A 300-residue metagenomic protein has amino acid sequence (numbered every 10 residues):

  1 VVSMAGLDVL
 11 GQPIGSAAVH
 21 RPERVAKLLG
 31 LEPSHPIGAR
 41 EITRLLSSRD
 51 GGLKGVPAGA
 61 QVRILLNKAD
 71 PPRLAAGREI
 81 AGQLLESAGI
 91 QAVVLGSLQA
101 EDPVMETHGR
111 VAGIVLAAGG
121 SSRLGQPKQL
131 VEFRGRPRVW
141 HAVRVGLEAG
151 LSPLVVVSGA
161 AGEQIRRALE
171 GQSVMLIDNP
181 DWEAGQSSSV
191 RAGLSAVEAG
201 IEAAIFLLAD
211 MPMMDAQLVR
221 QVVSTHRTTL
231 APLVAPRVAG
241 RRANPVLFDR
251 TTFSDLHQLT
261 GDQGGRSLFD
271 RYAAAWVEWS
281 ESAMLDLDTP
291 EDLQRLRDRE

Functional and structural regions predicted by a protein language model:
V2-G11, G15-R49, D70-L74: Conserved Switch II/interswitch segment of TRAFAC-class P-loop GTPases
S3-G6, N67, L98, L116-A118 (+2 more regions): Cofactor-binding loop segments of dinucleotide-utilizing enzymes, especially the Rossmann-like FAD- and NAD(P)+-binding
L28, L46, G51-D70, S87-S97: Conserved beta-strand/loop subsegment of P-loop NTPase cores
P71-H108: Canonical P-loop GTPase G-domain recognition
E106-R110, S254-E300: Conserved alpha/beta core of the MobA/IspD/sugar-nucleotide pyrophosphorylase nucleotidyltransferase superfamily
R110-R242, A273-S280: Nucleotide and nucleotide-moiety/phosphate-recognizing core
M213, L247, D286-L287: Short aromatic/basic micro-patch
R241-S254, P290: Conserved nucleotide-sugar donor-binding and metal-coordinating catalytic region shared by glycosyltransferases
